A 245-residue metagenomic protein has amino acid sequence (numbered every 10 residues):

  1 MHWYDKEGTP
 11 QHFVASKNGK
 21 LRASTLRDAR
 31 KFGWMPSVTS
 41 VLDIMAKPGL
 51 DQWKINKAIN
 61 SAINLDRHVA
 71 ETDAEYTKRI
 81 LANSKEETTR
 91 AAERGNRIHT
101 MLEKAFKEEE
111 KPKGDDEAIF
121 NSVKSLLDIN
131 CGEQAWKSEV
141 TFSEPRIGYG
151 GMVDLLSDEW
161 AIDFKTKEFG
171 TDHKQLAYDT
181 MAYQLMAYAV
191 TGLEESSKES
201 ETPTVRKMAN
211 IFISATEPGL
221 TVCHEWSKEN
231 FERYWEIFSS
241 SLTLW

Functional and structural regions predicted by a protein language model:
M1-G150: Metal-dependent nuclease catalytic cores that hydrolyze phosphodiester bonds in DNA/RNA, characterized by
W136-W245: Mg2+/Mn2+-dependent nuclease catalytic core
